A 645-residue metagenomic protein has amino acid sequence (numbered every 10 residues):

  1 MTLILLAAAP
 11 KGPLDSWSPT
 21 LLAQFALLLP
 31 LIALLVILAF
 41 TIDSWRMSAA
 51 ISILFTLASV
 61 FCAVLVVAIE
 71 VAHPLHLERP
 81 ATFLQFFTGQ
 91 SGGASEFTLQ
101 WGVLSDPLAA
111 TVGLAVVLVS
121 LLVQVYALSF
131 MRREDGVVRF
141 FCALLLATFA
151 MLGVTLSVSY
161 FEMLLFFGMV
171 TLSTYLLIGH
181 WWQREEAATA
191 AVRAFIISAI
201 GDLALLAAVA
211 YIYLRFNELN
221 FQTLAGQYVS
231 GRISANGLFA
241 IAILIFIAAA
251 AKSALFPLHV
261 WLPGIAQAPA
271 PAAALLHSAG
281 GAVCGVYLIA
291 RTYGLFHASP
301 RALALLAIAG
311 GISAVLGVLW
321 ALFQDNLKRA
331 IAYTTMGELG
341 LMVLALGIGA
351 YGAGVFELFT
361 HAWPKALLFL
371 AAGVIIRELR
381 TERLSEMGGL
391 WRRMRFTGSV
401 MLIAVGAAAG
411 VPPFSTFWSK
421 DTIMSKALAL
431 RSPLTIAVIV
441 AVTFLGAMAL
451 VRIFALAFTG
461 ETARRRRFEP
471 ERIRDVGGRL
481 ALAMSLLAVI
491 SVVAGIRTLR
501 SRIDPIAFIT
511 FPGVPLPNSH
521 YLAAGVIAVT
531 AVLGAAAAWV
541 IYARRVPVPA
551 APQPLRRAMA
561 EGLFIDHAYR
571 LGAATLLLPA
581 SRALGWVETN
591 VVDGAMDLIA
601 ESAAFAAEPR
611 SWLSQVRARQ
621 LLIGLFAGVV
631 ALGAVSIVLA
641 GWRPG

Functional and structural regions predicted by a protein language model:
T2-L22, A39-C142, R215-A235, V260 (+2 more regions): Transmembrane helix-loop-helix hairpins at membrane boundaries of multipass inner-membrane proteins
P13-L28, R46-A50, F97-A115, G153-F166 (+6 more regions): Membrane-entry segments of alpha-helical transmembrane domains in multi-pass membrane proteins
A26-I42, L121, A250, A254: N-terminal signal-anchor/start-transfer transmembrane helix
L31-L35, T56-V67, L121, V209 (+3 more regions): Hydrophobic core of alpha-helical transmembrane segments in multi-pass integral membrane proteins
E96, D504-L522, V546-G645: Aromatic-capped, Gly/Pro-kinked transmembrane alpha-helices
L108, V119-M163, L172-R472, V476 (+2 more regions): Hydrophobic transmembrane alpha-helices and their helix-loop junctions in integral membrane proteins
V405-W418, T422, L487-A507, P579-V587 (+1 more regions): Alpha-helical transmembrane segments and their membrane-interface junctions in multi-pass membrane proteins
G460, R472-A535: Hard-cation-handling environments
